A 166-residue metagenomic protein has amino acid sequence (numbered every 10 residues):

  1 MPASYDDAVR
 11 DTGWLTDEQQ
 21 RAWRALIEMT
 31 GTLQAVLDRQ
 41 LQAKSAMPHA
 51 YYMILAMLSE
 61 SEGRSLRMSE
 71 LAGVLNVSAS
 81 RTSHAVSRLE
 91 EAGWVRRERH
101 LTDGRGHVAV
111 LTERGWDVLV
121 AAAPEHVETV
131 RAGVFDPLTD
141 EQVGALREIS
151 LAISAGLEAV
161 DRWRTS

Functional and structural regions predicted by a protein language model:
M1-S45, S166: N-terminal leader segment of winged-helix/HTH proteins
A8-R10, S87-A145: Charged, amphipathic alpha-helical coiled-coil/dimerization segments
L15-E18, M47, L66, L111 (+1 more regions): Alpha-helical hairpin
R24, A56, V120, R147: A cross-family signal for key residues in well-ordered alpha-helices that form functional helical elements
A35-S78, T165: N-terminal helix-turn-helix DNA-binding core of bacterial DNA-binding proteins
M68, V86-S87: Short, hydrophobic-biased segments on the C-terminal half of alpha helices that form "recognition helices"
V143-S166: Exposed, interaction-prone assembly regions rather than primary DNA-binding/catalytic cores
